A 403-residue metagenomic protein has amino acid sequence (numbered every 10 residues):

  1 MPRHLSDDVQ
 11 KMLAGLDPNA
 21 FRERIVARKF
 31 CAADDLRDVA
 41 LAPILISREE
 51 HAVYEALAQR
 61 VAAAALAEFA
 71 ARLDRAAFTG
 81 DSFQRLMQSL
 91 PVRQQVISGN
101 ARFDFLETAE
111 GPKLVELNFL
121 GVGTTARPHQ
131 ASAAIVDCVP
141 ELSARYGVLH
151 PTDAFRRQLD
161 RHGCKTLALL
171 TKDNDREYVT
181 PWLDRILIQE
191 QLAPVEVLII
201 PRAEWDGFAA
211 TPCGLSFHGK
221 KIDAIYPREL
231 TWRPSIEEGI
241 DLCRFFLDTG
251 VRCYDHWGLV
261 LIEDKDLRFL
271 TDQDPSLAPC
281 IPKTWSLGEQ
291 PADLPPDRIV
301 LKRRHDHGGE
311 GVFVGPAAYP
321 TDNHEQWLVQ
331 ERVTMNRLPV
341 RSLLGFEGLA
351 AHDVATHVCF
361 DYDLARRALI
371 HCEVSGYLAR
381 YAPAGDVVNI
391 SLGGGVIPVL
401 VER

Functional and structural regions predicted by a protein language model:
M1-R403: Preference for protein termini
